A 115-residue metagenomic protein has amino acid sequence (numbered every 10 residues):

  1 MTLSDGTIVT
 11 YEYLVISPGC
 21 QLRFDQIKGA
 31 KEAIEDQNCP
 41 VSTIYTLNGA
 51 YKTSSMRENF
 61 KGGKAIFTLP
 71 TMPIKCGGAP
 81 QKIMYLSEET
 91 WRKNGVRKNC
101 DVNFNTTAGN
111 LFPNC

Functional and structural regions predicted by a protein language model:
M1-I8: Conserved beta-strand-loop-beta-strand element in the redox core of flavoprotein oxidoreductases
D5, P18-G19, L69: Glycine-rich, N-terminal phosphate-binding loop of Rossmann-like dinucleotide-binding domains
V9-Q21: Short hydrophobic core segments
F24-P113: Rossmann-like dinucleotide/flavin-binding elements
